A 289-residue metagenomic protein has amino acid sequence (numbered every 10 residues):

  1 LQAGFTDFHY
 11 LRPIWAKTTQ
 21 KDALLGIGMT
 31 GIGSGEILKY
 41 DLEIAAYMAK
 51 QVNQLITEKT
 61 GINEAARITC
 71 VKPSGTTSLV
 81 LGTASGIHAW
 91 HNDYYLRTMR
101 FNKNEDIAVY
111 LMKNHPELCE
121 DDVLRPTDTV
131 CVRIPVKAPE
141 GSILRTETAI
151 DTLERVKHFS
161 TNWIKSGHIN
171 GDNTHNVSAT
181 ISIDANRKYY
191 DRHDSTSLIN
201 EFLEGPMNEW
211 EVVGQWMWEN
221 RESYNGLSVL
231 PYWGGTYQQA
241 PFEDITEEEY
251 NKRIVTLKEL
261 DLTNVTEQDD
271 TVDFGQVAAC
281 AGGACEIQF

Functional and structural regions predicted by a protein language model:
L1-L11, T19-D22, P73, G82-T271 (+1 more regions): Catalytic alpha/beta core of large soluble enzyme barrels
T6-I14, G31-P73: Internal maturation/activation junctions in enzymes
T19, Q54, I68, G275-Q276: Exposed boundary/loop context
L25-T30: Nucleotide/phosphate-binding sheet-loop regions of phosphoryl- and nucleotidyl-transfer enzymes
V272-F289: Short acidic, low-complexity intrinsically disordered linear motifs used for protein-protein interactions
